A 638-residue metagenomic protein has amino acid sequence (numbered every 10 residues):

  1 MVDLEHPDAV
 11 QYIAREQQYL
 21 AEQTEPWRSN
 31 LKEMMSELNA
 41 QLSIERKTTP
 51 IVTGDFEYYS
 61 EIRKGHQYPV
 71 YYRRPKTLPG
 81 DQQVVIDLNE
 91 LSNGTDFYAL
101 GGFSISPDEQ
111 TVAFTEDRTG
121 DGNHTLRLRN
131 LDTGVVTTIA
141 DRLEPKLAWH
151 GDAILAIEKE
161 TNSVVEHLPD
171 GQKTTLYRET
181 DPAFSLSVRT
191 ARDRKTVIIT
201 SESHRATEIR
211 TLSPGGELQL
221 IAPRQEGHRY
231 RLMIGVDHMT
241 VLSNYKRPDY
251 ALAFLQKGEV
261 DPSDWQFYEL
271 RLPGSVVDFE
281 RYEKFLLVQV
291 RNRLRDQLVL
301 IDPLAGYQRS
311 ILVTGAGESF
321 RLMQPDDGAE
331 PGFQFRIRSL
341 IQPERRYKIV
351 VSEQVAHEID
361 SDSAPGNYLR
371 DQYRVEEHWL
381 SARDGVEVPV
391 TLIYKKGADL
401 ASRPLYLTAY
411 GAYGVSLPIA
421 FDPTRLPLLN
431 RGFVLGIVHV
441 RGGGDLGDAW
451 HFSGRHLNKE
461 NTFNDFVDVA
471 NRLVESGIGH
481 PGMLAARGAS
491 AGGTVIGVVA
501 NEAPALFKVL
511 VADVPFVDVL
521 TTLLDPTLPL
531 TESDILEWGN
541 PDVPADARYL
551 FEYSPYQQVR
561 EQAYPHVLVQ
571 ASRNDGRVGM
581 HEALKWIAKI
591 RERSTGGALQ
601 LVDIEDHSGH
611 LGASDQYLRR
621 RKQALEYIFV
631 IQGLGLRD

Functional and structural regions predicted by a protein language model:
M1-G332, L340-E344, K348-I349, D422 (+2 more regions): Beta-propeller folds
I62, R338, T408-G414, S490-G493 (+1 more regions): Glycine-rich His-Gly loop
T77-P79, T119-D121, D132-V135, G215-G216 (+10 more regions): Secondary-structure transition/capping motifs at alpha-helix termini and the adjoining loop/turn into the next element
N89-F103, T115-D121, V351-E353, D360-A485 (+7 more regions): Cap/lid segment of the alpha/beta-hydrolase catalytic domain
N244-Y245, S275-R293, L380-P389, F433 (+6 more regions): C-terminal substrate/ligand-recognition segments
D302-A305, R309, M323, D327-R338 (+7 more regions): Extracellular/periplasmic ectodomains of large secreted or surface enzymes and adhesion receptors
V440-D638: Active-site-proximal cap/loop segments of hydrolase catalytic domains
